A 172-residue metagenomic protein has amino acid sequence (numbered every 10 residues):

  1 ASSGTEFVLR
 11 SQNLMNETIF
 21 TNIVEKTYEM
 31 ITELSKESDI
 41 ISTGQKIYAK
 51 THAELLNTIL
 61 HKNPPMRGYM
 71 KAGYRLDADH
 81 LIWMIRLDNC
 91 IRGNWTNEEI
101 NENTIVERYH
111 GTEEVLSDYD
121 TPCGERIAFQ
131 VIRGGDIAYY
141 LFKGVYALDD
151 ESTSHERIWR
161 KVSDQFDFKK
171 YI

Functional and structural regions predicted by a protein language model:
A1-Y74, A78, D136-A147: Long, charge-dense low-complexity segments
S2-E6, W83-I85, R92, E107-R108 (+2 more regions): Aromatic-residue detector
G4, D136-I172: Compact mixed alphabeta submodule
F7, F20, Y109, F129 (+2 more regions): Phenylalanine-focused residue identity feature
Q12-L14, L87-D88, K161-F166: Secondary-structure transition/turn motif
T21, W95-T96, F168-I172: Extended Gly/Ser/Thr-rich low-complexity repeat segments, especially those forming or decorating extracellular
V24-T27, D79-L81, N89-T96, E151-I158: Short, Lys/Arg-enriched charge-dense amphipathic segments
T43-Y139: Acidic, glycine-rich low-complexity segments with interspersed aromatic residues
